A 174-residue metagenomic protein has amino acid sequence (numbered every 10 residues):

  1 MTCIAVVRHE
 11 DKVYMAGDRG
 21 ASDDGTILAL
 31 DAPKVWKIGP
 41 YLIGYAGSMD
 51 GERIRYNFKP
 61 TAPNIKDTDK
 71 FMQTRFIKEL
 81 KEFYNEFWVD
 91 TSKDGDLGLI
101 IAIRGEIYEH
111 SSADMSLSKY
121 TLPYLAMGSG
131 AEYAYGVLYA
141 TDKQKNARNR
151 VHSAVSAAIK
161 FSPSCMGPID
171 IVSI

Functional and structural regions predicted by a protein language model:
M1-D94, S118-R148, C165-M166, D170: Conserved short S/T/G-enriched processing/targeting/catalytic segments and their helical context
Y84-S112: Internal, conserved structured core segments that host functional sites
G105-L125: Conserved, surface-exposed functional patches that form binding/active-site neighborhoods
V151-I174: C-terminal binding/interaction regions
